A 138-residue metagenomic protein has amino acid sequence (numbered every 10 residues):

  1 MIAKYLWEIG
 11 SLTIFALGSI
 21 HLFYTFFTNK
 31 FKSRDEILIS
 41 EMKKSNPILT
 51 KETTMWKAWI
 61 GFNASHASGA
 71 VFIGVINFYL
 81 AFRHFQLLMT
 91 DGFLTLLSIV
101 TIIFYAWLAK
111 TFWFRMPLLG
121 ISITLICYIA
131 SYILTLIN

Functional and structural regions predicted by a protein language model:
M1-I9, I76-T90, A130-N138: Helix-coil boundary and interhelical linker segments in multi-pass alpha-helical membrane proteins
M1-S11, T53-W56, I60-N63, L88-T95 (+2 more regions): Membrane-water interface of alpha-helical transmembrane segments
I2-K32: N-terminal signal-anchor transmembrane alpha helix
W7-L17, G69, L94-T101: Hydrophobic alpha-helical transmembrane segments of polytopic
F27-A58: Cytosolic, membrane-interface loops and tails of multi-pass inner-membrane proteins
N63-F78: Core segments of transmembrane alpha-helices that mediate helix-helix packing or line hydrophobic substrate/ligand
V75-F78, S98-L108, T124-Y128: Hydrophobic, membrane-inserted alpha-helices
H84-L88, F93-L94, I102-I121, I133-I137: Membrane-helix boundary connector in multi-pass membrane proteins
